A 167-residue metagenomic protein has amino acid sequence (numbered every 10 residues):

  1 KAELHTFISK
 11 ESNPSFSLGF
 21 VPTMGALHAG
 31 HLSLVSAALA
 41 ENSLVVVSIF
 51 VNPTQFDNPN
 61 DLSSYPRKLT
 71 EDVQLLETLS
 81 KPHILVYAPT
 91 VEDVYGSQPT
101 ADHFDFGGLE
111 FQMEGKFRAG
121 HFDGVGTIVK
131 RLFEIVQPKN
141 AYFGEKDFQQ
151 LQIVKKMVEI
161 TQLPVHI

Functional and structural regions predicted by a protein language model:
K1-I167: Nucleotidyltransferase catalytic core that binds NTPs
